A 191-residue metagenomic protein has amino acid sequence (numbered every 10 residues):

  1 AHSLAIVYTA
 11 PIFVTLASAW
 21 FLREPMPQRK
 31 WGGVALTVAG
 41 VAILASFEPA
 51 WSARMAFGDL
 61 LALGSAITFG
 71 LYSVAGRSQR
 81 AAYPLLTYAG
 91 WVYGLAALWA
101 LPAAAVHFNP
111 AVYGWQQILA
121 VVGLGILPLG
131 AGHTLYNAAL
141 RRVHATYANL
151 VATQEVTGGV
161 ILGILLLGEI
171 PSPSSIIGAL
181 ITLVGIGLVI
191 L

Functional and structural regions predicted by a protein language model:
A1-A10, M55-T68, Q116-L129, L180-T182: Structural signature of hydrophobic alpha-helical transmembrane segments
S3-T9, A75-A97, L129-L165: Helix-helix packing/entry segments at the starts of transmembrane helices
I6-T9, R29-G32, F57, G64 (+3 more regions): Hydrophobic core positions of alpha-helical segments in small-molecule transporters and transporter systems
F13, L36, A42-I43, L61 (+7 more regions): Hydrophobic residues within membrane-embedded alpha-helical segments of Major Facilitator Superfamily
V14-L16, V34, A50-F108, V121 (+1 more regions): Transmembrane alpha-helical segments that form core, pore/gating elements of small-molecule transporters/exporters
L16-A17, M26-F47, A100, V122 (+2 more regions): Hydrophobic transmembrane alpha-helices of multi-pass small-molecule transport proteins
W20-L22, M26, Q79, Y88 (+3 more regions): Hydrophobic/aromatic residues within transmembrane alpha-helices of multi-pass small-molecule transporters
A45-F57, A104-V121, I164, G168-P173: Membrane-interface helix termini and inter-helical loops of multi-pass transporters
